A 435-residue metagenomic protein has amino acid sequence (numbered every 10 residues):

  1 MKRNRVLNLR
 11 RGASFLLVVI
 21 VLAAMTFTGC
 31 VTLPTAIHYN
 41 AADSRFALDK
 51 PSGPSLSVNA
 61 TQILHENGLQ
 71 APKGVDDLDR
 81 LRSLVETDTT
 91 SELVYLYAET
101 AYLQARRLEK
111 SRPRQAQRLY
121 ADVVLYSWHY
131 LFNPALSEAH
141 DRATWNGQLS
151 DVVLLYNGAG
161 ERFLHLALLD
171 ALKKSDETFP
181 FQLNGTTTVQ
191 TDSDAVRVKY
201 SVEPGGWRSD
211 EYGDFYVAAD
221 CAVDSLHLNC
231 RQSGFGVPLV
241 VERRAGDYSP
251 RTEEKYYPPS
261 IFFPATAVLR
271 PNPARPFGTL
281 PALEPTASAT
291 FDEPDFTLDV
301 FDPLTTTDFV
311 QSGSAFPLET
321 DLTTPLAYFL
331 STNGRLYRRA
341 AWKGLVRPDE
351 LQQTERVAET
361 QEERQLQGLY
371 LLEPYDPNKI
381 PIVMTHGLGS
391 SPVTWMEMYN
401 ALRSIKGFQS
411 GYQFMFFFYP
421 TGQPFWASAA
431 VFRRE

Functional and structural regions predicted by a protein language model:
M1-R11: N-terminal secretory signal peptides that target proteins for export/translocation
R10-L22: Sec-dependent N-terminal signal peptides
T26-G29: C-terminal motif of bacterial Sec signal peptides marking the signal peptidase cleavage site
T32-L84, D88, L93, Y97 (+3 more regions): Flexible, membrane-associating and regulatory peripheral segments of lipid-active enzymes
Y97, A101-Q104: Structural register within alpha-helical repeat arrays
M396-Y412: Short amphipathic alpha-helix adjacent to the substrate-entry channel of hydrolases
F417-Q423: Histidine-bearing beta->alpha loop at or near hydrolase active sites
Q423-E435: Alpha/beta-hydrolase active-site loop
